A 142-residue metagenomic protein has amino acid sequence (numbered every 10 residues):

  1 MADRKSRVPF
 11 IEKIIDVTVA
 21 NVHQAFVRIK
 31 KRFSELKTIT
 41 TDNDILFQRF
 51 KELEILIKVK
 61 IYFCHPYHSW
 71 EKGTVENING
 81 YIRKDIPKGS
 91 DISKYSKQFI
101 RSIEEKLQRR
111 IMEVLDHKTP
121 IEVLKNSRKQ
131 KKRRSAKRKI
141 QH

Functional and structural regions predicted by a protein language model:
M1-F10, I15: Short conserved beta-strand segments at catalytic cores or DNA/RNA-binding microdomains of nucleic-acid binding
S6-V8, K31-K37, D85-I86: Short, surface-exposed connector motifs at secondary-structure boundaries
I11-E12, K37-T41: Short catalytic-loop micro-motif centered on adjacent basic/acidic residues
I11-F33: Active-site beta-loop-alpha junctions of metal-dependent nucleic acid enzymes, especially the RNase H-like/DDE
A25, K51-L53: A short acidic, amphipathic alpha-helical/loop segment
T41-N43, Q48-K51, F63-K84, S93-E105: RNase H-like two-metal-ion nuclease catalytic core shared by retroviral integrases and related mobile-element nucleases
L56-I57: Short, structured coil segments at secondary-structure junctions
K88-H142: C-terminal domain-tail junction helix/linker
